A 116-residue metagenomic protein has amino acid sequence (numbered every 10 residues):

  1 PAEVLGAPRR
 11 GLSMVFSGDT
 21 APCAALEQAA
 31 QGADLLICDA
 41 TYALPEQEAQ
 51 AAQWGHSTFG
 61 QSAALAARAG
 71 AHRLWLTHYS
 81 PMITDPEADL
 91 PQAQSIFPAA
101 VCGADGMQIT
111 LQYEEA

Functional and structural regions predicted by a protein language model:
P1-L76, E87-Q92, Y113-A116: Metal-dependent phosphodiesterase/nuclease catalytic metal-binding core
Y79-S80: Short strand-turn motif at the edge of the Rossmann-like AdoMet-binding core
I83: Substrate-binding N-lobe of the ribokinase-like
P86-M107: Short, electropositive alpha-helical surface patch
